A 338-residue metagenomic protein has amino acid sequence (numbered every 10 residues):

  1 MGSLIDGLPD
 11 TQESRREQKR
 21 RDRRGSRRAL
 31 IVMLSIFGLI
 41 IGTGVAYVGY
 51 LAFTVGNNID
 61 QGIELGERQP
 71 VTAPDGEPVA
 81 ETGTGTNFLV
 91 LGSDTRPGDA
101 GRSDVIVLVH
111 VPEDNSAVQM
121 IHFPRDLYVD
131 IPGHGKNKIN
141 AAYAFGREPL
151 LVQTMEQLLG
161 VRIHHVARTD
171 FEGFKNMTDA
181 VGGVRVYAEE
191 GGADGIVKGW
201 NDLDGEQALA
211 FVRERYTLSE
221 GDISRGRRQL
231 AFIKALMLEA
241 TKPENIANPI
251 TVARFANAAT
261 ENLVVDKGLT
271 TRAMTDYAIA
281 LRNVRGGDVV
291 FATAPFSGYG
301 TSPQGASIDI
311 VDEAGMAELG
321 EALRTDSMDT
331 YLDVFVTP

Functional and structural regions predicted by a protein language model:
G2-P338: Non-catalytic, solvent-exposed segments at the cell envelope interface
